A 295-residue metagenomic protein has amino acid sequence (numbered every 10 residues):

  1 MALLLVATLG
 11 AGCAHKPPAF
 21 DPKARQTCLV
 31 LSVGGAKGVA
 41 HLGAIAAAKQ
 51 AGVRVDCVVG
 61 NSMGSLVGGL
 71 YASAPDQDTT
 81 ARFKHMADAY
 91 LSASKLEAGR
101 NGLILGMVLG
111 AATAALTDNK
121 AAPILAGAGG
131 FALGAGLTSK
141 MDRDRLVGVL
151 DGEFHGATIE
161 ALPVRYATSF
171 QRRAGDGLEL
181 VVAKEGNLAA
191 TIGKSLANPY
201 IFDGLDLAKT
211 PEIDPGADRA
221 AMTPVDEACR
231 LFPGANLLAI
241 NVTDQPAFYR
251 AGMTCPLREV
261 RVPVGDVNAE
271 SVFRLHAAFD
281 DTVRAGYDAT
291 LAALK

Functional and structural regions predicted by a protein language model:
M1-G10: Bacterial N-terminal signal peptides
C13-N61, G69-K295: Patatin-like phospholipase
